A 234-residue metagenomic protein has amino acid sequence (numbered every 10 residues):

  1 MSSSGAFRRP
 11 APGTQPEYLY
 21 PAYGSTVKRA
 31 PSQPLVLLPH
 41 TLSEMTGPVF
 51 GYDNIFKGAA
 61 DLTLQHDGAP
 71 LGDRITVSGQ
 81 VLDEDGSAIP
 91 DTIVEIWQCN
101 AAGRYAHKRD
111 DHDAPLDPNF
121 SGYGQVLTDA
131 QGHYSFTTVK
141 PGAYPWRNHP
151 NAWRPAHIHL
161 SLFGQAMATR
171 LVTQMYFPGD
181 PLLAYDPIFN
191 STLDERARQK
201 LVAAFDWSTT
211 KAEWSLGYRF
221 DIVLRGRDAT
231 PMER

Functional and structural regions predicted by a protein language model:
M1-R234: Beta-strand-dominated extracellular/periplasmic modules and repeats in secreted or surface-exposed proteins
